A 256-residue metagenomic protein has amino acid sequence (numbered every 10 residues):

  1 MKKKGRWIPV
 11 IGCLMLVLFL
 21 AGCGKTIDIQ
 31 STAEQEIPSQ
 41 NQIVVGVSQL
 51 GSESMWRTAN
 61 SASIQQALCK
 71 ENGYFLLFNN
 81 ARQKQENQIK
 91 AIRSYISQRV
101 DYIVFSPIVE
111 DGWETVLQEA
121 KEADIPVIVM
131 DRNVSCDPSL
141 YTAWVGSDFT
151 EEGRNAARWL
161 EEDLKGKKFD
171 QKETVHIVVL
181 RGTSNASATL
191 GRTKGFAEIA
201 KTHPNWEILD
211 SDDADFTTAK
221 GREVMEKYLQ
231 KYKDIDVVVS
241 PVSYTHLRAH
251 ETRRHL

Functional and structural regions predicted by a protein language model:
A21-G22: C-terminal motif of bacterial Sec signal peptides marking the signal peptidase cleavage site
V44-S63, A67, E71, L77-K90 (+4 more regions): Extracytoplasmic "Venus flytrap"
V45, Q88, V145-T174, K220-R222: Hydrophobic alpha-helical segments within soluble ligand-binding/sensing domains
V47, V100-P107, P126-M130, V179 (+1 more regions): Periplasmic-binding protein-like
W56-K70, E152-A156, S187-W206, K220 (+2 more regions): Short, solvent-exposed amphipathic alpha-helices that sit in or adjacent to ligand/effector-binding or catalytic
F78-N80, C136-E162, V179, S211: Short beta-strand elements at the ligand-binding edges of bilobed clamshell
T115-E151, D170-H176: Flexible loop/hinge segments that line or gate small-molecule binding clefts
T245-H255: Conserved small/polar residues in nucleotide/adenosyl-binding loops
